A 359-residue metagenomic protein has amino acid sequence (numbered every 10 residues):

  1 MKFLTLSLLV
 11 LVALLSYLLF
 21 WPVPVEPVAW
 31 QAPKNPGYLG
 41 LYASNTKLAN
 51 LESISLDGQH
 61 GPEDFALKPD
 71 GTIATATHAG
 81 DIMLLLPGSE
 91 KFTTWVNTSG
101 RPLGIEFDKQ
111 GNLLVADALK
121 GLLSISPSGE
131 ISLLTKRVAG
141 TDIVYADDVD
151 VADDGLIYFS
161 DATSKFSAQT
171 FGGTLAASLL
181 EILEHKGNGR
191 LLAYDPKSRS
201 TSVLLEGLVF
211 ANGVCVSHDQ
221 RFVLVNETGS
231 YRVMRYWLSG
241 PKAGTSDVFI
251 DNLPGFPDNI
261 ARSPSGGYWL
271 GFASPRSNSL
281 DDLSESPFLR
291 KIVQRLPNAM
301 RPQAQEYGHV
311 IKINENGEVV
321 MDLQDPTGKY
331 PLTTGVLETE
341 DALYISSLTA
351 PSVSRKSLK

Functional and structural regions predicted by a protein language model:
M1-K359: Sequence-structural signature of mature extracellular/luminal beta-sheet repeat domains, prominently beta-propellers
